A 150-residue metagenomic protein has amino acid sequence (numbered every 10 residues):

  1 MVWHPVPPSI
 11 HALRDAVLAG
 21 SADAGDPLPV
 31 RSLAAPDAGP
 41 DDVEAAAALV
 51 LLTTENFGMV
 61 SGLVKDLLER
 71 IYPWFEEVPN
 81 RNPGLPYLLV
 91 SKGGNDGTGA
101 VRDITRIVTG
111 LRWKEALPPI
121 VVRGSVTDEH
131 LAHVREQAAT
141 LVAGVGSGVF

Functional and structural regions predicted by a protein language model:
M1-A24: N-terminal beta1-alpha1 ligand-phosphate binding loop
P7-P8, F57, S91-D96, V121-T127: Short histidine/acidic/glycine/proline-rich micro-motifs that form metal- and phosphate-coordinating active-site loops
L13, L63, A100, H130-H133: Residues at alpha-helix caps and immediate loop-helix transition turns in enzyme cores, especially N- and C-cap
A16, D66, D103, H133-E136 (+1 more regions): Alpha-helical elements of Rossmann-like donor-binding domains used by nucleotide-donor carbohydrate transfer enzymes
A22-D26, P73-E76, T109, W113 (+2 more regions): Generic secondary-structure signature for well-ordered alpha-helical cores
A24-G39: A short beta-strand-loop structural module common to alpha/beta enzyme folds
A35-K114: Helix-loop-strand module that forms the ligand-binding subsite of alpha/beta enzymes
K114-F150: Glycine-rich phosphate/pyrophosphate-binding loop and the adjoining helix
